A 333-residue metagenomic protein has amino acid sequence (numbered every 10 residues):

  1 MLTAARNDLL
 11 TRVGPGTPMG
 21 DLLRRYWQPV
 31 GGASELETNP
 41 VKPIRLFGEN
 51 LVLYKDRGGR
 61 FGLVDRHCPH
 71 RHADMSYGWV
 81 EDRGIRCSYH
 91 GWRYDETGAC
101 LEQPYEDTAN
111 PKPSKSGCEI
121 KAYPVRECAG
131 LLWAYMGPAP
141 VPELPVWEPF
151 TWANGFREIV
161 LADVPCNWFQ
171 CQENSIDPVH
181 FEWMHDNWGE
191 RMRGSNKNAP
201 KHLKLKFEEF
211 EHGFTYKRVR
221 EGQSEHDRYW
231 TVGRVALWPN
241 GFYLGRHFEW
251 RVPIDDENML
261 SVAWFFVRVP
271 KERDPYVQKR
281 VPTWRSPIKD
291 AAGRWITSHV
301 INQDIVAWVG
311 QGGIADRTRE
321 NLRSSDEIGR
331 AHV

Functional and structural regions predicted by a protein language model:
M1-L51: Zn-dependent metallo-beta-lactamase
M1-T11, D74-S88, K121, G189-R220: N-terminal short leaders/motifs
P15, R60, W133, P138-H332: C-terminal catalytic domain of Rieske-type non-heme iron oxygenases
D21-L23, L46, C118, E127 (+3 more regions): A generic structural signal for short, non-catalytic loop/turn and secondary-structure boundary residues
R25, E102, V306: Charged/polar, solvent-exposed surface patches and flexible loops
G32-E158, H202, T215, Q223-E225 (+1 more regions): Rieske [2Fe-2S] iron-sulfur-binding domain
